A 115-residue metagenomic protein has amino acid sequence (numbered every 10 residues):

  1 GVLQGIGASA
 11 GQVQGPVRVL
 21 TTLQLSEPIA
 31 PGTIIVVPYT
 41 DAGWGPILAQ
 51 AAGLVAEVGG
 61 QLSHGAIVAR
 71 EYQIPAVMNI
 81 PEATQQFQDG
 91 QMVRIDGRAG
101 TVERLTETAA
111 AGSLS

Functional and structural regions predicted by a protein language model:
G1-S115: Non-catalytic, soluble scaffold/interaction modules
